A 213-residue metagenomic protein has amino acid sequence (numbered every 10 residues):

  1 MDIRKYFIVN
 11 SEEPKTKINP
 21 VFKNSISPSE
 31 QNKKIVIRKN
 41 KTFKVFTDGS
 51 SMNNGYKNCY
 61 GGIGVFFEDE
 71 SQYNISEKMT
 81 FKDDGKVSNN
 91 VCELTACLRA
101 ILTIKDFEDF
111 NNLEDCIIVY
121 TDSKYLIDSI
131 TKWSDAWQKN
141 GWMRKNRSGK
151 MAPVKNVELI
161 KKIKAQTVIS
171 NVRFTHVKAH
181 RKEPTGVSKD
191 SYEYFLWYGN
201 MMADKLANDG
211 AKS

Functional and structural regions predicted by a protein language model:
M1-P14: Short acidic, low-complexity intrinsically disordered linear motifs used for protein-protein interactions
Y6, N19-T95, L102-F107, M201 (+1 more regions): RNase H-like nuclease fold core
S50-N54, L98-Y198: RNase H catalytic domain
S170, G210-S213: Short secondary-structure junctions and interdomain/linker hinges
